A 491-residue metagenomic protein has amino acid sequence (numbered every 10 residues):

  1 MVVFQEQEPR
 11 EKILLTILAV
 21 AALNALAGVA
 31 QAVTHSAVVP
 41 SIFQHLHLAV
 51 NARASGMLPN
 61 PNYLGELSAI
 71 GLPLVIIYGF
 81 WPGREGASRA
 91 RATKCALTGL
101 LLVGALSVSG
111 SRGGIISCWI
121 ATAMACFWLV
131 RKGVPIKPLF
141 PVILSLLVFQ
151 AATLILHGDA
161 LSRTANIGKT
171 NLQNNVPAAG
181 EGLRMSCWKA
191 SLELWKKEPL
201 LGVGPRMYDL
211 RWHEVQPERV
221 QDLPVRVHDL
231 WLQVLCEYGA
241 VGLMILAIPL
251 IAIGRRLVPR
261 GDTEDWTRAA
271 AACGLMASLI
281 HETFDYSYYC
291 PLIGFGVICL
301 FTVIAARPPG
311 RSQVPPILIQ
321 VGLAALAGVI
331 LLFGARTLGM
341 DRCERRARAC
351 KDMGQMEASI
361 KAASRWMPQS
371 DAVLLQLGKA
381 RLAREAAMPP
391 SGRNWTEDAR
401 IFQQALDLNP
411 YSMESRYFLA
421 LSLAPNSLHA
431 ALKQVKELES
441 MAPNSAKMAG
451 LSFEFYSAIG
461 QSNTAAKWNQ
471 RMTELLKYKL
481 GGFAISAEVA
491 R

Functional and structural regions predicted by a protein language model:
Q5-A52, G56-D159, C236-T283, P291-I304 (+2 more regions): Alpha-helical transmembrane segments of multi-pass inner-membrane proteins
S36, P40, V215-R219, R384: A short secondary-structure junction motif
H45, A49, R53-M57, A121-T122 (+4 more regions): Flexible juxtamembrane loops connecting transmembrane helices in multi-pass membrane enzymes that build or modify
N60, L183-P224, W231-V234, Y238-I245: TM-adjacent membrane-interface loops and short helices in multi-pass inner/ER membrane proteins
M124, R131-F140, V148-I167, R311-A386: Transmembrane helical bundles and short interhelical boundary loops of multi-pass, membrane-embedded
N175-G182, R219-V225, A349-K351, A387-P390: Short, contiguous acidic/charged loop-to-helix segments that flank catalytic cores in large enzymes
R345-R491: C-terminal luminal/periplasmic domains and tails of membrane-associated envelope-modifying transferases
